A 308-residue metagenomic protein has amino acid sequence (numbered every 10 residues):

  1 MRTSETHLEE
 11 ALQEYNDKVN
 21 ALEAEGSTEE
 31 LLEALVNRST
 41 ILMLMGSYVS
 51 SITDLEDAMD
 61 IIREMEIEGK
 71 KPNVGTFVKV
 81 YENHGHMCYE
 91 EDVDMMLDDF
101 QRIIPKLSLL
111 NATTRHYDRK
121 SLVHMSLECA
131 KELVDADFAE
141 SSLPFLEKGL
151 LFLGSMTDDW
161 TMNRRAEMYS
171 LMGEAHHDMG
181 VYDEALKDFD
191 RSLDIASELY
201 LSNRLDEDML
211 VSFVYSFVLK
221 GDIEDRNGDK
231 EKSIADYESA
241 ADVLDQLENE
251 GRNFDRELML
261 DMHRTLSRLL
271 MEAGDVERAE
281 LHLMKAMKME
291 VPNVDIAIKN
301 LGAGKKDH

Functional and structural regions predicted by a protein language model:
T6, G46, E91-D92, D137 (+3 more regions): Residue-level detector of the short coil/turn that links helix A to helix B within each tetratricopeptide repeat
V19-N20, M59-I67, Q101-A112, L150-T157 (+3 more regions): Amphipathic alpha-helical segments of tetratricopeptide repeats
E29, K71-G75, H116-K120, W160-N163 (+2 more regions): Residue signature of alpha-solenoid helical repeat architecture, marking inter-repeat boundaries and helix-start
T40, K79-E82, H86, H124 (+6 more regions): Residue-level recognition of tetratricopeptide repeat
